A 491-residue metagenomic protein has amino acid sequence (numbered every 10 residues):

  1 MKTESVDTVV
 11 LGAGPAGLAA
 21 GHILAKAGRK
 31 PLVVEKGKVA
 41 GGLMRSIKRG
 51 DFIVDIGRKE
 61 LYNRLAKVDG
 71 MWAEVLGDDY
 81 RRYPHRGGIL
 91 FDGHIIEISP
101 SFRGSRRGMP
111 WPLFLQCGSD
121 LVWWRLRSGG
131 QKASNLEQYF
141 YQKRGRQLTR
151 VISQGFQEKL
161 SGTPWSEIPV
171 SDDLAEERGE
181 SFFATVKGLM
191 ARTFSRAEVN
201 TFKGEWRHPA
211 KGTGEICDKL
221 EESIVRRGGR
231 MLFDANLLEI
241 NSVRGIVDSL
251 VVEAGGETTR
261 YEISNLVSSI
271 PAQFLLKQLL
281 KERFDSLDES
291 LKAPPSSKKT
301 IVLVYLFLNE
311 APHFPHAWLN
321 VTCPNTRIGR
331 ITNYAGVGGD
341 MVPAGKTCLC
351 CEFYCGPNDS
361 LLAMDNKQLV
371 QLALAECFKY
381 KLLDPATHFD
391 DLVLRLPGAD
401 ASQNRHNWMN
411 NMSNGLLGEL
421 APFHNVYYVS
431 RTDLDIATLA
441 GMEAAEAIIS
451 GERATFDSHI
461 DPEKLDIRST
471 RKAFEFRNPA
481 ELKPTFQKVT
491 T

Functional and structural regions predicted by a protein language model:
V6-V33: N-terminal Rossmann-like FAD-binding beta1-loop-alpha1 element of flavoenzymes
A16, V39, Q273: Conserved Rossmann-like nucleotide-cofactor binding loop
A25-K48: Glycine-rich FAD pyrophosphate-binding loop
S46, S99-P100, I331-T491: Conserved flavin/dinucleotide-binding core of flavoenzymes
G50-S128: Dinucleotide-binding Rossmann-like beta1-alpha1 core, especially the glycine-rich loop that anchors the ADP
K67-R82, G88-I98, R144-R150, I224-F233 (+1 more regions): Feature captures the FAD/FMN-dependent oxidoreductase FAD-binding
W123-E239, V243: Active-site/ligand-binding neighborhood in enzyme catalytic cores
L238-L349, Y354-L362, Y380, G415-G418 (+1 more regions): Mid-domain catalytic core of redox enzymes that form a hydrophobic substrate pocket/lid adjacent to a catalytic redox
